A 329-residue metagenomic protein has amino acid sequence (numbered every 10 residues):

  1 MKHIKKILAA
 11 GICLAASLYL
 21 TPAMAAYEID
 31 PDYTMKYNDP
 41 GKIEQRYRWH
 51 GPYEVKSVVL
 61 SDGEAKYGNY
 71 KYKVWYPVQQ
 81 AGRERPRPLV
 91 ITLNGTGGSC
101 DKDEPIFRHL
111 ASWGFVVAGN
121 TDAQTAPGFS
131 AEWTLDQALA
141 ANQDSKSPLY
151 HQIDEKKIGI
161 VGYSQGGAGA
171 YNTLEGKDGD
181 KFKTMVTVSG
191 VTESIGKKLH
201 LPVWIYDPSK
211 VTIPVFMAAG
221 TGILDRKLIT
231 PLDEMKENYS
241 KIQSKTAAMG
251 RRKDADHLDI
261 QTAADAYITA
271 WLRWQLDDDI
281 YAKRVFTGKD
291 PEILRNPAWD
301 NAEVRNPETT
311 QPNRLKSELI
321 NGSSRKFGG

Functional and structural regions predicted by a protein language model:
M1-A9: Bacterial N-terminal signal peptides that target proteins for export
S17-A23: C-terminal segment of classical bacterial N-terminal signal peptides
A26-R85: N-terminal cap/lid segment of alpha/beta-hydrolase-fold proteins
Q79-P86, F129-A168, E175-K177: Gly/Ser-rich "nucleophile elbow"/oxyanion-hole loop immediately N-terminal to the catalytic nucleophile in hydrolases
E84-G95: Short beta-strand element of the alpha/beta-hydrolase
D101-G119: Short amphipathic alpha-helix adjacent to the substrate-entry channel of hydrolases
K183-I260: The feature captures the conserved acid-bearing segment of alpha/beta-hydrolase catalytic domains
K253-G329: Alpha/beta-hydrolase-fold serine-hydrolase catalytic core, especially in secreted/extracellular enzymes
